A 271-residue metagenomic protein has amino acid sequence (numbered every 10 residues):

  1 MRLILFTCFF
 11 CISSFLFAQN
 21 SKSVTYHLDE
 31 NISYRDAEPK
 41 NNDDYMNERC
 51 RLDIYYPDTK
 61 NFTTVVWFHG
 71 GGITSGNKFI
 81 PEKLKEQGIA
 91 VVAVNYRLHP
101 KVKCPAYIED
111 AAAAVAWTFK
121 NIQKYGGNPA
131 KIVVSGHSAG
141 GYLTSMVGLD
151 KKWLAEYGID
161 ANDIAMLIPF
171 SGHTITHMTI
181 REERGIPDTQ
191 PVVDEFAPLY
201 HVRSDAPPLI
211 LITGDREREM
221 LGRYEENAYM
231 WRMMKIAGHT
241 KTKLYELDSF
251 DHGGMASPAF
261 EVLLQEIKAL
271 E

Functional and structural regions predicted by a protein language model:
M1-V24: Bacterial Sec-dependent N-terminal signal peptides
Q19-K60: N-terminal cap/lid segment of alpha/beta-hydrolase-fold proteins
N61-G71: Short beta-strand element of the alpha/beta-hydrolase
N77-V94: Short amphipathic alpha-helix adjacent to the substrate-entry channel of hydrolases
V102-Q123: Alpha/beta-hydrolase active-site loop
F119-E182, D194: Primarily recognizes the serine-hydrolase "nucleophile elbow" in alpha/beta-hydrolase and SGNH/GDSL folds
G158-I180, T189-A228, R232, I236: The feature captures the conserved acid-bearing segment of alpha/beta-hydrolase catalytic domains
I212, A228, K235-E271: C-terminal catalytic histidine-bearing segment of alpha/beta-hydrolase fold enzymes
